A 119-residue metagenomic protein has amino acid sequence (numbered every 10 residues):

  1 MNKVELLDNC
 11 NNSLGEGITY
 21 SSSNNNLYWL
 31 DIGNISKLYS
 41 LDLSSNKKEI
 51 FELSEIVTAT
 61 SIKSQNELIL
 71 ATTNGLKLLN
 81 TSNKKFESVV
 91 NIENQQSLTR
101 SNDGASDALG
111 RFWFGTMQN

Functional and structural regions predicted by a protein language model:
L6-S13, I50-E55, V90-Q96: Surface loop/turn motifs at the tips and blade-to-blade linkers of beta-strand repeat domains
G17, T58-A59, D103: Conserved beta-strand position repeated once per blade in WD40 beta-propeller domains
Y20-N24, I62-Q65, S106-L109: Residue-level detector of Asp-centered blade-edge/turn motifs that repeat once per structural unit in beta-propeller
N26-W29, E67-I69, R111-W113: Conserved beta-propeller blade signature
I32-G33, T73, M117-N119: Short loop/turn segments immediately following the C-termini of beta-strands
I35-Y39, K77-N80: Structural motif
D42-N46, N80-K84: Short loop/turn segments that connect beta-strands within beta-propeller blades
F86-N119: Hydrophobic alpha-helical segments and helix pairs
